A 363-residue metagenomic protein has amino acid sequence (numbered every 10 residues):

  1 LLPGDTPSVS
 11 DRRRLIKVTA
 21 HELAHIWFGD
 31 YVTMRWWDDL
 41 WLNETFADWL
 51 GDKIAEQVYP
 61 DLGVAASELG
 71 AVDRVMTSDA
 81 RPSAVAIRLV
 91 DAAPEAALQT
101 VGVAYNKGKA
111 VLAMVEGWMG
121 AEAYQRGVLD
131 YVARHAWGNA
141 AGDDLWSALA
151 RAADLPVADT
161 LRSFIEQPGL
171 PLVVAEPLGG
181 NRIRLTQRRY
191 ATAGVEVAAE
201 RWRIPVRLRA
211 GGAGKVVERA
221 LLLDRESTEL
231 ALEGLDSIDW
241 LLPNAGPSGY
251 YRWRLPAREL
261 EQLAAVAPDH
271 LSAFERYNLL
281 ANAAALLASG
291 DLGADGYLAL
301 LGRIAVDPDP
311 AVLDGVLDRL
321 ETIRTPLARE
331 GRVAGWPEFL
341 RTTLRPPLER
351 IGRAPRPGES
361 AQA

Functional and structural regions predicted by a protein language model:
L1, D30-V32, D91-A93, K109 (+2 more regions): Short, histidine-centered active-site or binding-site loop motifs used for metal coordination, general acid-base
L2-P3, T33-W37, W49, P94-A96 (+4 more regions): Flexible loop/turn segments at secondary-structure boundaries
P3-L69, V128-L129: Zinc-dependent metallopeptidase catalytic helix centered on the HExxH motif and its immediate flanking segment
P3-P7, M34, P94-V101, V132-A133 (+1 more regions): Short beta-alpha connecting loops at secondary-structure transitions that line or flank enzyme active sites
R12-R14, E44-A110, M114, L260: Acidic/His/Gly-enriched intrinsically disordered linker/tail segments that often contain short helix/coil "MoRF-like"
A24, L62, T77, I87-V90 (+4 more regions): Non-catalytic accessory/interaction domains
W49, W118, F164: Conserved catalytic core of Hanks-type protein kinase domains
